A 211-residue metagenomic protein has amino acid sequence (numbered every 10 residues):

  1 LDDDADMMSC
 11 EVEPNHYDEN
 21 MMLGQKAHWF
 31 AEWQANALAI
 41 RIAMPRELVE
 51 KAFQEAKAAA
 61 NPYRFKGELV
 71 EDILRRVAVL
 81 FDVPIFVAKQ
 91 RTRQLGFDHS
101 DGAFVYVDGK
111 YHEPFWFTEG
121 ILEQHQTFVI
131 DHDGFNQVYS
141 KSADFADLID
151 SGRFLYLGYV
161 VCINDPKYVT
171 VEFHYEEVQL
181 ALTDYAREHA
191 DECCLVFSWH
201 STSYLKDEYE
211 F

Functional and structural regions predicted by a protein language model:
L1-D3, A35-N36: Active-site recognition of the HExxH zinc-binding catalytic motif
D2-K26: Post-HEXXH active-site segment of zinc metalloproteases
L23-K26, F30-R64: Short helix/loop segments within enzyme catalytic domains that coordinate or immediately flank catalytic cofactors
L48-F211: Pan-zinc metallopeptidase signature
